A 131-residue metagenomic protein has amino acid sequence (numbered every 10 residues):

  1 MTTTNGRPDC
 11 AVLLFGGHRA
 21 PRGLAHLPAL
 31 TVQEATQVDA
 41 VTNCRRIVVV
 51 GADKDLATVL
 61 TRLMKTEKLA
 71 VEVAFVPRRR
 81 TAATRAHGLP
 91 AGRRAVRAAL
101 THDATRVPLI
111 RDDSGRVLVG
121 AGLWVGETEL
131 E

Functional and structural regions predicted by a protein language model:
G6-A25, L30-N43, G51, A57 (+2 more regions): Catalytic core of DAGKc-family lipid kinases
